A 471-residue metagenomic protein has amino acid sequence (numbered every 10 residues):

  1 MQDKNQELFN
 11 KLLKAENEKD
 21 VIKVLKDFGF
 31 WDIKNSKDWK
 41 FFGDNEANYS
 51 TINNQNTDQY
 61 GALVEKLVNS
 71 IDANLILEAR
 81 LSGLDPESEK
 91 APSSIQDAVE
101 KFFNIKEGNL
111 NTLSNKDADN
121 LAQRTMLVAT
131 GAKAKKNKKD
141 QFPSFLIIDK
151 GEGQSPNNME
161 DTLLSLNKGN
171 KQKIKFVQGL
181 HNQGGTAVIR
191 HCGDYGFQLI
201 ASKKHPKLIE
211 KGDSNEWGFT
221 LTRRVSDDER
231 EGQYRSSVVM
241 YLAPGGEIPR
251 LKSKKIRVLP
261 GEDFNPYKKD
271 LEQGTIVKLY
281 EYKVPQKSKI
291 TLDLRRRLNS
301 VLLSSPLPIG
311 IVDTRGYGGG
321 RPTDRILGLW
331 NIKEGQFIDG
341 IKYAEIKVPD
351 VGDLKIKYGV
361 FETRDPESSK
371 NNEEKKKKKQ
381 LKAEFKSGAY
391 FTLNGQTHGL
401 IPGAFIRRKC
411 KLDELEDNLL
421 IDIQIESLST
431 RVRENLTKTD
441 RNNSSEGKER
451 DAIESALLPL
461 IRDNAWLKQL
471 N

Functional and structural regions predicted by a protein language model:
M1-G29, P285-L292, Q336-N471: Charged regulatory segments coupled to nucleotide-binding catalytic modules in large multidomain enzymes
M1-M126, T130-D140, N157-L164, D440: Bergerat-fold GHKL ATPase/HATPase_c domain
S70-L81, L166-K171, Y195-L199, L302-P306: A generic secondary-structure signal for well-formed alpha-helical elements
D149: Acidic ATP/Mg2+-coordinating residue in the GHKL
E152-G153: Glycine-rich G1-box
D161, K175-G320: GHKL-type ATPase core
D313-E345: Active-site-proximal acidic segments at structured loop/helix or strand boundaries that coordinate catalytic metals
